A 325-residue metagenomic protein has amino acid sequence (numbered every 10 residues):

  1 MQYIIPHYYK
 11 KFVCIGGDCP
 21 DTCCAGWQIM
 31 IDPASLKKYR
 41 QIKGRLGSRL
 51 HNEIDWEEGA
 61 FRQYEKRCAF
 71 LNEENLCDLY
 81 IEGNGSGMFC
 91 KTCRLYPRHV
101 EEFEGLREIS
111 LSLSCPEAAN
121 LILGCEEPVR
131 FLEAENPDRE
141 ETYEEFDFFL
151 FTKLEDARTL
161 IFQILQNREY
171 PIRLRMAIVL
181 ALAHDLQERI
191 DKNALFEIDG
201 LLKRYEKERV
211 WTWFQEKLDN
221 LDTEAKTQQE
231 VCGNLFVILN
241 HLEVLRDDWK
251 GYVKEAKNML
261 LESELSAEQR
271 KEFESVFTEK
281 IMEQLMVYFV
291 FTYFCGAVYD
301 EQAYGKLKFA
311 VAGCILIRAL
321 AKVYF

Functional and structural regions predicted by a protein language model:
M1-C19, H51-C90, R107-I109: Immediate flanking context of iron-sulfur cluster ligation sites
M1-D21, E104, P116-A119, L123-C125 (+2 more regions): Long, low-complexity, compositionally biased intrinsically disordered regions
M1-G47: General N-terminal leader/first-domain-start detector
C14, D147, F151, A303-L307: Short, charged/polar micro-motifs that form catalytic or ligand-binding hotspots
G16, P20, R158, A310-C314: Short runs of predominantly hydrophobic/aromatic residues within well-ordered alpha helices that form helix-helix
G17, T22, G26-W27, L71 (+3 more regions): General secretory precursor processing signal
N75, G83-L182: Internal, well-ordered alpha/beta segment that forms a basic, Gly-enriched binding/recognition surface
P171-F325: Hydrophobic, aromatic-lined core segments that form the binding pocket/scaffold for planar heteroaromatic ligands
